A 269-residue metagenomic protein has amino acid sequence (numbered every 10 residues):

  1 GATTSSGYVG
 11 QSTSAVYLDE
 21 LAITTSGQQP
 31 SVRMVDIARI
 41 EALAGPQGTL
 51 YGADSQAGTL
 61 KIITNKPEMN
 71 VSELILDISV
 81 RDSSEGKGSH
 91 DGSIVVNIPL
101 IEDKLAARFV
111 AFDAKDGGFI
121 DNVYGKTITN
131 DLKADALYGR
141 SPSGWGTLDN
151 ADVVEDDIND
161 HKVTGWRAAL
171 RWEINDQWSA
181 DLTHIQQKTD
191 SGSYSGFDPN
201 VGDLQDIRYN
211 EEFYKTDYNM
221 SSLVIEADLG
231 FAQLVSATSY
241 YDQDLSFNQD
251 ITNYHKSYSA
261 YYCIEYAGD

Functional and structural regions predicted by a protein language model:
G1, P30, A42, S55-S79 (+1 more regions): N-terminal periplasmic accessory domains that precede and gate Gram-negative outer-membrane beta-barrel machines
S5-G7, T13-S14, D19-P46, I94 (+1 more regions): Short acidic/polar hinge/loop motifs at secondary-structure boundaries that mediate gating or recognition
L43, I75-S79, R108-F112, T183-I185 (+1 more regions): Transmembrane beta-strands of outer-membrane beta-barrel proteins
S79-D82, A151-D156, D206-E211, S259-D269: Extracellular loop and loop/strand-boundary signature of outer-membrane beta-barrel proteins
S84-S191, N219-S221: Transmembrane beta-barrel wall of Gram-negative outer-membrane proteins
H90, I158-N175, T183-I185, N210-Q249 (+1 more regions): Outer-membrane beta-barrel transmembrane strands
Y124-L132, Q187, G196-Q205, Y241 (+1 more regions): Flexible, surface-exposed loop regions and adjacent strand-edge segments of Gram-negative outer-membrane beta-barrel
S179-Y218: Flexible loop and strand-edge segments within Gram-negative outer membrane beta-barrel domains
